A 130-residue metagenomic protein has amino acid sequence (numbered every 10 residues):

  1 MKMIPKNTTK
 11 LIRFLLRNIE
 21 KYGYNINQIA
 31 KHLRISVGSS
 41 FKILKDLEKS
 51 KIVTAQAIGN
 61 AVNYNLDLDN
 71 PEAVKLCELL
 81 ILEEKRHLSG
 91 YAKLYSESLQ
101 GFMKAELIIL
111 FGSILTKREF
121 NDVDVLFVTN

Functional and structural regions predicted by a protein language model:
M1-E106: Helical scaffold of the NTase/Pol beta-like nucleotidyltransferase catalytic core
L94-S96, F111-I114: A generic local structural motif
G112, T116-N130: Catalytic metal-binding acidic patch
